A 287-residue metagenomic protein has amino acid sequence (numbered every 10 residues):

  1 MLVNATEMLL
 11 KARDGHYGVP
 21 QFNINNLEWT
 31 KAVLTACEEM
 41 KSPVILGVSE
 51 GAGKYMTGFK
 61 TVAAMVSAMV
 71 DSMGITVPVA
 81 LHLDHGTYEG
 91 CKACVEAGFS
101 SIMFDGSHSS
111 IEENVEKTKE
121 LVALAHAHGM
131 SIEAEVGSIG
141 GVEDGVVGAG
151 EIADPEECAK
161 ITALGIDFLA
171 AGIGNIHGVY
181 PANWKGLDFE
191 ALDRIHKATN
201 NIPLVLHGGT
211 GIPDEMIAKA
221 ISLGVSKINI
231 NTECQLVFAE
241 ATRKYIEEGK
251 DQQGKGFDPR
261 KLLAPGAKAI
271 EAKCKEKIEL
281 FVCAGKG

Functional and structural regions predicted by a protein language model:
V3-G15, L27-A52, T57-T76, H85-I202 (+6 more regions): Alpha/beta enzyme core
Y17-N25, E50-K54, K261, P265: A short N-terminal beta->alpha junction/helix N-cap motif
V19-N23, L81-H82, M103, L204-H207 (+1 more regions): Short catalytic-loop micro-motif centered on adjacent basic/acidic residues
P20, G145-G148, A182, H207 (+1 more regions): A general structural-boundary detector
I173, G208-T210, T232: Active-site proximal loops enriched in glycine and acidic residues that flank catalytic Cys/His/Asp and coordinate
I246-G287: Extended, intrinsically disordered, low-complexity segments
